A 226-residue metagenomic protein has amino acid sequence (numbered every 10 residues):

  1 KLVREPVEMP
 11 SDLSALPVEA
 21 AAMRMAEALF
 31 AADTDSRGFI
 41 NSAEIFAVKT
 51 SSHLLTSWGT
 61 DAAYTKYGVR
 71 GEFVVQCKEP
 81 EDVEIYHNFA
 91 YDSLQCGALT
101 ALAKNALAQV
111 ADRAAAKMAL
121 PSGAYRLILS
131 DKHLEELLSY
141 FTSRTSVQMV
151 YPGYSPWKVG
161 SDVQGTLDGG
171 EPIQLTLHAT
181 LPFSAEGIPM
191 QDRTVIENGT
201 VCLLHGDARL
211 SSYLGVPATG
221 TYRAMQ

Functional and structural regions predicted by a protein language model:
K1-Q174, L181, E197-T200: Active-site bordering "gate/hinge" segments that shape substrate access to catalytic or cofactor-binding pockets
V159-Q226: Dual-mode signal for accessory low-complexity, basic/Gly-rich regions
